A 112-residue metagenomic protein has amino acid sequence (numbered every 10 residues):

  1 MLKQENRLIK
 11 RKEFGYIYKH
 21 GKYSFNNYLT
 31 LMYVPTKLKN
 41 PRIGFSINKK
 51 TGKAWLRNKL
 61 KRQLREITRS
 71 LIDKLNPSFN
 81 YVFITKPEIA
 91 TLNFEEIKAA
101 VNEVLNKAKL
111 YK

Functional and structural regions predicted by a protein language model:
M1-K112: Positively charged, solvent-exposed patches that mediate nucleic-acid binding
